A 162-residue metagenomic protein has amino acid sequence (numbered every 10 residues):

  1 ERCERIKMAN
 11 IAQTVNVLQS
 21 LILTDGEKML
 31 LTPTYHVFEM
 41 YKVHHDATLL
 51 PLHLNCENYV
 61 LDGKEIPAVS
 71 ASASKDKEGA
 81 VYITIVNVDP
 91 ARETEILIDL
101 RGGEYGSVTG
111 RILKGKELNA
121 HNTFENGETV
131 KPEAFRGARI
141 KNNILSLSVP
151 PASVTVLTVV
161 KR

Functional and structural regions predicted by a protein language model:
E1-A71, K77-A80: Aromatic/acidic polysaccharide-binding cleft in carbohydrate-active enzymes
A9, F38, I83, G110 (+1 more regions): Conserved, mostly hydrophobic/aromatic
V15-L21, P90-E93, E117-A120: Flexible loop/turn segments at secondary-structure boundaries
I66-E104, G110, G115, T155-V156: Carbohydrate-binding surface patches
I85, I144-L147: Beta-strand-rich interaction surfaces with strong enrichment in secreted/lumenal proteins
E104-L145: Acidic, Ser/Thr/Pro-rich beta/coil linker or hinge segments at domain junctions
S148-V159: Short Pro-Gly-centered flexible turn/kink motifs
